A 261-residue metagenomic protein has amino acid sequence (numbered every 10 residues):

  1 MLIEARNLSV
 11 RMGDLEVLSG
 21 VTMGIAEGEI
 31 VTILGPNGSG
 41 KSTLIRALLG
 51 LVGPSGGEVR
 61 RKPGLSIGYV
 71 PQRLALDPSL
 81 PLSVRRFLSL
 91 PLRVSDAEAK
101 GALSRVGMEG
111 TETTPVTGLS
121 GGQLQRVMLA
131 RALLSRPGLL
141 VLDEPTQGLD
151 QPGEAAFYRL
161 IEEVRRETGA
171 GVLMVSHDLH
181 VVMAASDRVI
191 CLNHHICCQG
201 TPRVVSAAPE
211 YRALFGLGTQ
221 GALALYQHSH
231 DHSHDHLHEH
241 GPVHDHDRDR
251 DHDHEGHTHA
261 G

Functional and structural regions predicted by a protein language model:
A97-T111: Conserved ABC ATPase "signature" region
P115-L119, Q123: Conserved ABC ATPase signature
R136: Conserved catalytic motifs of ABC-family nucleotide-binding domains
L140-E144: Catalytic Walker B motif of ABC-type/P-loop ATPase nucleotide-binding domains
S176-H177: H-loop/switch region of ABC-family ATPase nucleotide-binding domains
V189-T201: H-loop (His-switch) and adjacent beta-strand-loop-beta switch element of ABC-type ATPase nucleotide-binding domains
A207, F215-G261: ABC ATPase nucleotide-binding domains
